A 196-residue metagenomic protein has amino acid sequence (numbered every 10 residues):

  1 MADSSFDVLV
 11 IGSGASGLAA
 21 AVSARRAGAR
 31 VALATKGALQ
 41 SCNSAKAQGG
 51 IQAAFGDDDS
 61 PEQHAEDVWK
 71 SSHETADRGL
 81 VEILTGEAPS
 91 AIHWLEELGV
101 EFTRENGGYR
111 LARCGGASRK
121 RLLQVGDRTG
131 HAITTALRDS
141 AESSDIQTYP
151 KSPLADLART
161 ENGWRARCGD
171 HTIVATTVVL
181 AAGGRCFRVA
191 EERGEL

Functional and structural regions predicted by a protein language model:
M1-V8, R26, V125: Extreme N-terminal leader/targeting segments of oxidoreductases
D3-F6, C168-T177: Core beta-strand elements of the Rossmann-like FAD/NAD(P) dinucleotide-binding domain in flavoenzyme oxidoreductases
V8-L33: N-terminal Rossmann-like FAD-binding beta1-loop-alpha1 element of flavoenzymes
G12, A175, A181-A182: Short, well-ordered coil/turn residues at beta-beta hairpins and beta-strand->alpha-helix junctions within
G14-A15, A38, C186: Residue-level detector of alpha-helix initiation sites
V22-S23, C42-A47, R159-R167, V189-R193: Short acidic, glycine/serine/threonine-rich loops at helix termini
K36-N162, A181: Conserved N-terminal/central alpha/beta ligand/cofactor-binding core
L180-L196: Glycine-rich loop(s) and the adjacent beta-strand/alpha-helix scaffold that form part
